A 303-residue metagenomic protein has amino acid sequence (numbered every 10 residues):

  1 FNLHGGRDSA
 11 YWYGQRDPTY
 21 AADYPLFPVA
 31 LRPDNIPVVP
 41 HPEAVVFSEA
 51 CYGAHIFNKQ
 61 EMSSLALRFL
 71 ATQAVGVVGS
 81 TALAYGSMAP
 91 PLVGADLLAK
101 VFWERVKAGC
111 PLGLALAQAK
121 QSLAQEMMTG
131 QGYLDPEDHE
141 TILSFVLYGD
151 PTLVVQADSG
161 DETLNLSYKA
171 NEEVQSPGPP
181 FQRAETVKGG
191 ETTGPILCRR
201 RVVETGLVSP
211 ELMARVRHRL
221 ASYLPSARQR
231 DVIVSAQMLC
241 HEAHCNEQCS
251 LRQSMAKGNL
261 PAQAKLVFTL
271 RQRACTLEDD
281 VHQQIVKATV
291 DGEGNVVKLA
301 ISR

Functional and structural regions predicted by a protein language model:
F1-K59: Catalytic-core segments of thiol-dependent peptidases
L3-S9, L31-V38, S64-R68, L134 (+2 more regions): Generic recognition of flexible, low-complexity loop/linker segments
V45-E172: Active-site-proximal C-terminal subdomain of hydrolase catalytic domains
N171-E211, N295, A300: Preferential activation on post-signal-peptide N-terminal prodomains/segments of secreted or lumenal proteins
P195-V208, H218, C245, G258-T269 (+1 more regions): Compositionally biased, non-globular sequence tracts
T205-K257: Short, non-transmembrane alpha-helical segments in secretory-pathway proteins
A236-K287: Exposed beta-strand-loop-beta-strand "reactive/processing" segments of non-cytosolic proteins
D280-A300: A short, surface-exposed beta-strand/turn
